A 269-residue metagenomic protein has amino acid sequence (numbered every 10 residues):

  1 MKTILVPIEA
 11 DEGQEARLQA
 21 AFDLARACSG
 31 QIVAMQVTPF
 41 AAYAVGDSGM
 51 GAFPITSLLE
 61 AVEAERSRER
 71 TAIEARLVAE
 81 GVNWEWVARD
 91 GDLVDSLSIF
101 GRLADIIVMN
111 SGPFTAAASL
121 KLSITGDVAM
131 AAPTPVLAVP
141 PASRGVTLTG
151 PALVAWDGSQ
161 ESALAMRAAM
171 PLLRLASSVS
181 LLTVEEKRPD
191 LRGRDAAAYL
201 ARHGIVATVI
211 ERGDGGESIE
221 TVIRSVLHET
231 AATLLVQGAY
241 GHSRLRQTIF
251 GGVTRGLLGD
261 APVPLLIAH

Functional and structural regions predicted by a protein language model:
M1-F53, A131-T134, L148-G213, A232: Small/aliphatic-rich secondary-structure junction motif
A25, I73, L77, A197-L200 (+1 more regions): Conserved hydrophobic residues forming the short capping helix/wall of the S-adenosyl-L-methionine
A25-A27, S96-G145, L227-H269: Gly/Ser-rich helix-loop-strand patches that form or flank binding pockets for ribonucleotide-derived cofactors
P54-R68: A short acidic, glycine-rich active-site loop that binds or catalyzes chemistry on phosphate/adenosine moieties
E65-E80: Amphipathic helical "hinge" segments at domain boundaries
A79-E85, H203-T208: A short helix-to-beta-strand connector/capping loop
A88-D95, R212-I219: Charged docking surfaces used in two-component/phosphorelay signaling
S218-E229: A short, acidic, amphipathic alpha-helical segment used as a generic capping/interface helix at domain edges
